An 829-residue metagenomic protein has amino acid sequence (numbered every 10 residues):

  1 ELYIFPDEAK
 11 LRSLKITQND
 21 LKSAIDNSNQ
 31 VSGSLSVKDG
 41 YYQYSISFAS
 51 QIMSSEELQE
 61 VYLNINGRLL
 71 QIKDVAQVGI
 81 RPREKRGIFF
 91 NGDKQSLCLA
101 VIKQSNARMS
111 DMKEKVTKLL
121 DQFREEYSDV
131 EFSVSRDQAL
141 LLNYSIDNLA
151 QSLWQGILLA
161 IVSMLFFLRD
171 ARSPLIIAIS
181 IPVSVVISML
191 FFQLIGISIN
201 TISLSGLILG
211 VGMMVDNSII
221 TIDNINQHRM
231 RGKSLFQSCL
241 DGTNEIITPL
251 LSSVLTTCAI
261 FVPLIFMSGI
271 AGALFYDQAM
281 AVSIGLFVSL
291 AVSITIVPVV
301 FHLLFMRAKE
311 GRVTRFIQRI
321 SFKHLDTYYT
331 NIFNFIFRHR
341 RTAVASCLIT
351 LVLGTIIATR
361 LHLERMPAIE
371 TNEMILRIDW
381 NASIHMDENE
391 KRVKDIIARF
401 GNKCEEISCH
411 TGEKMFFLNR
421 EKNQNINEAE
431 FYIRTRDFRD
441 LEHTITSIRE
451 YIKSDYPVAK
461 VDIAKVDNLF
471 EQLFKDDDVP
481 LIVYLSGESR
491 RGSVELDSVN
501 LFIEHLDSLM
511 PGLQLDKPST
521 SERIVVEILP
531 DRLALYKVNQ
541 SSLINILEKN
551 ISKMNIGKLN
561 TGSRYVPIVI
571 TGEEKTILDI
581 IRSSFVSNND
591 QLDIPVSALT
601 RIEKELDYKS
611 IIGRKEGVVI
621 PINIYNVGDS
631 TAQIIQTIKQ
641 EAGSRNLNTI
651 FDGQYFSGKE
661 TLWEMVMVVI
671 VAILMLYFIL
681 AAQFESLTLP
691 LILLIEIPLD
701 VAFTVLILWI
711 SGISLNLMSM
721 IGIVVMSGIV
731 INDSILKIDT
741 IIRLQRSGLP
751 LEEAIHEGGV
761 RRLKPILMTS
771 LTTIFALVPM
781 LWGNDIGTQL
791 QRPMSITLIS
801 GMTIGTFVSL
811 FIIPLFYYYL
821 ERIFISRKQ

Functional and structural regions predicted by a protein language model:
E1-I102, S489-N626: Beta-strand-rich non-transmembrane domains
F5, D74-A76, F90-V162, P263 (+3 more regions): Juxtamembrane "pre-transmembrane" interface segments
A9-Q30, Q51, E388-D476, A534-N545 (+1 more regions): Solvent-exposed, membrane-proximal periplasmic/extracellular interface segments of envelope transport and secretion
I146, I222, H228-S252, L662 (+1 more regions): Helix-loop junctions and hydrophobic alpha-helical segments within the transmembrane domains of large membrane
L158-F166, A171-Q227, F678-R761, L767-G783 (+3 more regions): Hydrophobic transmembrane alpha-helices and their membrane-interface caps in long multi-pass transport proteins
V211-D223, I246-F266, A273-R315, F431 (+4 more regions): Transmembrane alpha-helices and their membrane-interface boundaries in multi-pass membrane transporters and channels
I246, T314-P367, A459, V483: Signature of alpha-helical transmembrane segments and their immediate interfacial
I265-A273, I349-I384, D476-D477, L781-Q789: Transmembrane helices with small-residue packing motifs
